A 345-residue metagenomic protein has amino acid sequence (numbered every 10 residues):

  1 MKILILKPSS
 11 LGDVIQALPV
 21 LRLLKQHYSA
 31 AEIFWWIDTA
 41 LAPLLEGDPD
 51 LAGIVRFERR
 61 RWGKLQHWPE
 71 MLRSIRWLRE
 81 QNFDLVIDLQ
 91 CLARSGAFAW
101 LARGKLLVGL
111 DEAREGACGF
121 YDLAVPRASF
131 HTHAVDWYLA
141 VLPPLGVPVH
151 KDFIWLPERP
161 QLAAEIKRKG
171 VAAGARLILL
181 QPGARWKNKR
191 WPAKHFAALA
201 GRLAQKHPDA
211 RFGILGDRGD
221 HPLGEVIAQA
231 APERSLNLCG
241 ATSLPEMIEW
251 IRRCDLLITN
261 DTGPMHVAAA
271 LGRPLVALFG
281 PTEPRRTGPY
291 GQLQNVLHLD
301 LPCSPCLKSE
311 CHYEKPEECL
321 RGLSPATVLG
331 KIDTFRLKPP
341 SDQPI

Functional and structural regions predicted by a protein language model:
M1-I345: Catalytic machinery of carbohydrate-active enzymes, primarily nucleotide-sugar-dependent glycosyltransferases
